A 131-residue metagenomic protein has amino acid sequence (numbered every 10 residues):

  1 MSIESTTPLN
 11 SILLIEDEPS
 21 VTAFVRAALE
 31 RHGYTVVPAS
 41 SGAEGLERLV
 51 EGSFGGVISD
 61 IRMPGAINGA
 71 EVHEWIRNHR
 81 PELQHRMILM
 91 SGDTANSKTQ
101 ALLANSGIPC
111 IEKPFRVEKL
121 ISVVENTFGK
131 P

Functional and structural regions predicted by a protein language model:
M1-L13, H32, R77-N78, L83 (+3 more regions): Non-catalytic signal-transmission and effector/linker regions of two-component phosphorelay proteins
E16: Conserved acidic carboxylate
A23-R31: Charged docking surfaces used in two-component/phosphorelay signaling
E30-S40, R48: Short hydrophobic/Thr-rich beta-strand motif most characteristic of the beta2 strand and flanking loop of CheY-like
A39-A43, G69: Conserved Asp/Asn-Gly motif in the active-site loop of CheY-like receiver
E47, N68-L83: Short amphipathic alpha-helix used as the core "switch/output" element in two-component signaling
D60-I61: Active-site residues of response regulator receiver
M90-S91: Hydrophobic/aromatic residues positioned on beta-strands within the core alpha/beta folds
